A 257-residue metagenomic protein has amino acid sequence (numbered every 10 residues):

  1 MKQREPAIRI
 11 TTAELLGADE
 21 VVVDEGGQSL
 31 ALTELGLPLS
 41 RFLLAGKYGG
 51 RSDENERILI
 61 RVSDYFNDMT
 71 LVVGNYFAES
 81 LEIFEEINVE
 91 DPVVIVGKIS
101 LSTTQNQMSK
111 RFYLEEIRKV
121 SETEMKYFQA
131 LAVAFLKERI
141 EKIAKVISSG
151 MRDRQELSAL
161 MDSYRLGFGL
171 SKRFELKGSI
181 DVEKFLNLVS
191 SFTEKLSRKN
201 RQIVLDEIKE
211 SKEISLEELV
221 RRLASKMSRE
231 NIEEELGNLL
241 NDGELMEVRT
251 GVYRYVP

Functional and structural regions predicted by a protein language model:
M1-A31: OB/S1-fold single-stranded nucleic-acid-binding modules and their adjacent gly/ser/pro-rich low-complexity linkers
L37, A78-V96: Short nucleic-acid-contacting surface segments enriched for D/E, G, S/T with interspersed K/R
L37, G49-F77, E116-V120: OB-fold (S1/OB) nucleic-acid-binding surfaces
G46-Y48, E90-Q105: Flexible glycine-rich surface loops and low-complexity tracts that mediate binding to linear polymers
E86-V89, T104-N200, L205: Extended, charge-rich, solvent-exposed interface segments
K212-L223: Short acidic, hydrophobic short linear motifs in intrinsically disordered regions
M227-N238: Short amphipathic alpha-helical interaction segments
L240-T250: A short, conserved structural fragment
